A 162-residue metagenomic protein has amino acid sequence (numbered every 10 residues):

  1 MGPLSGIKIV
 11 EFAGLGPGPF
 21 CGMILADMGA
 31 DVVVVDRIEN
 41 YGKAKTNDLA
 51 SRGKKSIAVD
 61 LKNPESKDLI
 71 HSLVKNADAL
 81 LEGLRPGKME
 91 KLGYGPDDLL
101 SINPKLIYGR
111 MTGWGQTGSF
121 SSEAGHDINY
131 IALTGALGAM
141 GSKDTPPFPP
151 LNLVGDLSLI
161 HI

Functional and structural regions predicted by a protein language model:
L4-G6: Phosphate-coordination loops involved in phosphoryl transfer and adenosine-cofactor binding
E11, D27, D31-D36: Short beta-strand "acidic-cap" motif of Rossmann-like dinucleotide-binding folds
G18-P19: N-terminal Rossmann-fold NAD(P) dinucleotide-binding loop
I24, M28, L92-I160: Active-site-adjacent "lid/gating" segments in soluble enzymes
I38-Y41: Helix N-cap at the beta1-alpha1 junction of Rossmann-like dinucleotide-binding domains, i.e., the first residues
A44-R52: Conserved N-terminal glycine-rich FAD pyrophosphate-binding loop of Rossmann-like flavoproteins
S51-L100: A structured beta-alpha segment of the ubiquitous adenosine-cofactor-binding alpha/beta core
